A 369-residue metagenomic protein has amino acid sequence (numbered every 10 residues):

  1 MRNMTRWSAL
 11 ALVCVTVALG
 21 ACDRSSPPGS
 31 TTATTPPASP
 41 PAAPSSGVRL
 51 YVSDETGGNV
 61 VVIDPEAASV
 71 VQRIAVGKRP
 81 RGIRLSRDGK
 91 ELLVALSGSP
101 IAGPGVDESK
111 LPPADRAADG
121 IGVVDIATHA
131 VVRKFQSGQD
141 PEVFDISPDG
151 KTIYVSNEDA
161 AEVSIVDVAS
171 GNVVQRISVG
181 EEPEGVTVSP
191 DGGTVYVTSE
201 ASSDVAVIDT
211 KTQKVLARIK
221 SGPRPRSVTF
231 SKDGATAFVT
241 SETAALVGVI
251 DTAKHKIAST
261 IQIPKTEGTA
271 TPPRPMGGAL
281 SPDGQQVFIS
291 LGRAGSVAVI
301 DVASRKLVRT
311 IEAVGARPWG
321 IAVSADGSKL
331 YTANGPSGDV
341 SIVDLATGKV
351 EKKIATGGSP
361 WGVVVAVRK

Functional and structural regions predicted by a protein language model:
M1-A11: Bacterial N-terminal signal peptides that target proteins for export
M4, L19, D23-R24: C-terminal or otherwise distal, non-catalytic regulatory regions appended to signaling enzyme catalytic cores
A9-G20: Bacterial N-terminal signal peptides
C22-K369: Predominantly soluble domains enriched in secretory-pathway, periplasmic, or organellar proteins
